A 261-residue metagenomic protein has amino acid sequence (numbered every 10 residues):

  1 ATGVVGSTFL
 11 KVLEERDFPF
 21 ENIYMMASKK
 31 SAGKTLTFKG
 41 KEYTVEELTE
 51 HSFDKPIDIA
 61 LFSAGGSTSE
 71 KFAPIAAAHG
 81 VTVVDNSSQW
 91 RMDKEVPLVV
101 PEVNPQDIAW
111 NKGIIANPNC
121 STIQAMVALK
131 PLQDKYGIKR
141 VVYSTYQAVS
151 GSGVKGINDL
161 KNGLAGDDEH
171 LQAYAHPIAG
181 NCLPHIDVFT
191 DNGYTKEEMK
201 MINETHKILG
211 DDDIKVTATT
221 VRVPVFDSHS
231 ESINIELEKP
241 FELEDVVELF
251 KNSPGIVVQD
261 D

Functional and structural regions predicted by a protein language model:
A1-I178, I214-K215, K239, E248 (+1 more regions): N-terminal Rossmann-like NAD(P) cofactor-binding subdomain of oxidoreductases, focused on the glycine-rich
L10, I202-H206, V247, K251: Generic solvent-exposed, charged/amphipathic alpha-helical segments that serve as macromolecular interface scaffolds
S28, Y146, H185-V188, T219-V221 (+1 more regions): Histidine- and/or cysteine-centered catalytic micro-motif in compact active-site loops
Y136, L209-G210, L237, P254: A broad structural signal for alpha-helix termini and local helix breaks/kinks
A179-F226, S232: Oxyanion-binding "anion nests"
V216-D261: C-terminal active-site/capping subdomain that shapes the small-molecule cofactor and substrate pocket of enzyme
